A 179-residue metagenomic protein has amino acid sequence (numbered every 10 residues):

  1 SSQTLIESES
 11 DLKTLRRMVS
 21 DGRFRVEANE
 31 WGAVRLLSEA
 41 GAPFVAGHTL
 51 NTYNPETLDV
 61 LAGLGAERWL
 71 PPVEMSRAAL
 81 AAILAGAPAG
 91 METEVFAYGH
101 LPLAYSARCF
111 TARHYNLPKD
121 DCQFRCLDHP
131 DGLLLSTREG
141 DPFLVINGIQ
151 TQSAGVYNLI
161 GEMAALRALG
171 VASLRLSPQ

Functional and structural regions predicted by a protein language model:
S1-E56, L70-Q179: Active-site pocket-lining/capping segments in soluble small-molecule metabolic enzymes
A66-R68: Anion-binding and metal-coordination hotspots
